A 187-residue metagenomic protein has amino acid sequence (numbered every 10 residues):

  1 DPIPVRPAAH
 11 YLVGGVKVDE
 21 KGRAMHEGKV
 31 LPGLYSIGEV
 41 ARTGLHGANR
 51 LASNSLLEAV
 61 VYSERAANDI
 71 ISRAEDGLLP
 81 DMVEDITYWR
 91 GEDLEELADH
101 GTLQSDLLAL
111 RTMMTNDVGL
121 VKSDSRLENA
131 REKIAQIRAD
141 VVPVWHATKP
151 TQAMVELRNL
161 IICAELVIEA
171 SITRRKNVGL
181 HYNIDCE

Functional and structural regions predicted by a protein language model:
D1, R6-A9, E165: Short loop/turn motifs at secondary-structure junctions and domain boundaries
Y11, K17-S36, V40-E187: Glycine- and aromatic-enriched mobile tails/lids
